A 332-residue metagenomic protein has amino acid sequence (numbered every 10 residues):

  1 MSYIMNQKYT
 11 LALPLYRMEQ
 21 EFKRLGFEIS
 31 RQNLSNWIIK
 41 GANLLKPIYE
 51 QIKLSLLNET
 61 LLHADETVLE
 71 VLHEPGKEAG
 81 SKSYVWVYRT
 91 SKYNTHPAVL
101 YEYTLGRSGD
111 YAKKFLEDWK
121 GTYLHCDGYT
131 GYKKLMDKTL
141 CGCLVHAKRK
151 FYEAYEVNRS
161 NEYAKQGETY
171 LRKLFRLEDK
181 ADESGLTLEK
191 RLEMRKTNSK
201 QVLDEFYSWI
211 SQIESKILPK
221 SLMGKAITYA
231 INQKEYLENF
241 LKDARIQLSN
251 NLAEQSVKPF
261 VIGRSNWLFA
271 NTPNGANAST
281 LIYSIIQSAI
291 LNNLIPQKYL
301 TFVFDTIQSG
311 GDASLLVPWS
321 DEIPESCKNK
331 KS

Functional and structural regions predicted by a protein language model:
M1-S332: Catalytic center-proximal scaffold of phosphoryl-transfer enzymes
